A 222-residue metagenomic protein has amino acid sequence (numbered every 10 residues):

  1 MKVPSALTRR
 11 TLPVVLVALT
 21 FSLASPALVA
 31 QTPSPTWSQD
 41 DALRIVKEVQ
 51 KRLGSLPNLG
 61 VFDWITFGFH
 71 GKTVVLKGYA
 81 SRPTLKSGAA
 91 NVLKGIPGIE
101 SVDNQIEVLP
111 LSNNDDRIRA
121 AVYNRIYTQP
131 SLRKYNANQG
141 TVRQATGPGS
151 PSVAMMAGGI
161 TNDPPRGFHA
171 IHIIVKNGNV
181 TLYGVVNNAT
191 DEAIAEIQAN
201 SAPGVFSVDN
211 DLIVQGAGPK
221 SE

Functional and structural regions predicted by a protein language model:
K2-V15, L19-E222: N-terminal targeting leaders
